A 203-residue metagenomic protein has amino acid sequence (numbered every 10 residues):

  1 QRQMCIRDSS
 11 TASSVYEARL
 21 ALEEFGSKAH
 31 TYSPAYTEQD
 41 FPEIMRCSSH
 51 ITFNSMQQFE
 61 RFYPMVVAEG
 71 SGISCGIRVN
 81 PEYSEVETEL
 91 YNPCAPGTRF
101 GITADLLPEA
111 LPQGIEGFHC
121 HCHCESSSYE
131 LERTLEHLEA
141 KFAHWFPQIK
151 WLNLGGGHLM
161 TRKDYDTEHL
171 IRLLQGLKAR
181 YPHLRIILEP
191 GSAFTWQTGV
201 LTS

Functional and structural regions predicted by a protein language model:
Q1-I6: Short, small-residue-biased leader/transition segments that mark boundaries at the very start of proteins
D8-R19, K28-T37, S49-Q58: Catalytic beta/alpha-barrel core
S9-S10, K28-H30, H50, G72-R78 (+3 more regions): Structural preference for beta-strand elements that scaffold enzyme active sites
V15-Y16, P34-Y36, M56-Q58, R78-S84 (+3 more regions): Active-site beta-loop-alpha junctions enriched in small/polar residues
A21, I44, F62, I77 (+3 more regions): Conserved, mostly hydrophobic/aromatic
N54-I115: Conserved anion-binding
E82-G97, I115-E130, W151-Y165: Active-site-proximal beta-alpha loop/turn segments in soluble metabolic enzymes
S126-S203: C-terminal active-site-proximal or functional interface alpha/beta core segments in diverse enzymes
